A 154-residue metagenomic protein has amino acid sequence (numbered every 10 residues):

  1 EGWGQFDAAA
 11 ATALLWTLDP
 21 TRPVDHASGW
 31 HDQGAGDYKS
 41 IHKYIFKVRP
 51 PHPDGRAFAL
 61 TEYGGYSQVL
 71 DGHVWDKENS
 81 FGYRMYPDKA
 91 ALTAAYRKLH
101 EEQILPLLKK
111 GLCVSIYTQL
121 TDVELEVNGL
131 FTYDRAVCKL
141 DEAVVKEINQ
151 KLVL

Functional and structural regions predicted by a protein language model:
E1-K139, A143-I148: Substrate-binding/catalytic cleft of secreted carbohydrate-active enzymes, primarily glycoside hydrolases
I148, L152-L154: Beta-rich accessory regions
